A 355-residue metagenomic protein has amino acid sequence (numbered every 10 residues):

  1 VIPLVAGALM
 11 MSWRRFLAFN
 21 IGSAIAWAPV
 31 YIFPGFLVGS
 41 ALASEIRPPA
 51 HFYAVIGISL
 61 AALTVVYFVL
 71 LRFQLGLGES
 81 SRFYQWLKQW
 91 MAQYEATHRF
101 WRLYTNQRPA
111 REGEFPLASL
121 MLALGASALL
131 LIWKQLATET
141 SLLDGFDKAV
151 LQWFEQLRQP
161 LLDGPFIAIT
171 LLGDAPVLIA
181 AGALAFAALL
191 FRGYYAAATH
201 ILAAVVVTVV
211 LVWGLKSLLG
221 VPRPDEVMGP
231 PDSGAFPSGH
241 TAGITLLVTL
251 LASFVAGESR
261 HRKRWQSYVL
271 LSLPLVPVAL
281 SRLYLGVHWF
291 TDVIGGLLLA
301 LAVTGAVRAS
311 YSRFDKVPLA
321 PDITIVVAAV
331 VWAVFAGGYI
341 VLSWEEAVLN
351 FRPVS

Functional and structural regions predicted by a protein language model:
V1, V5, A137-E155, L162 (+2 more regions): Membrane-interface loops
P3, A8-P34, D225-R352: Membrane-embedded catalytic cores of phosphoryl/pyrophosphoryl-handling enzymes
R14-F19, H51-I58, L117-A118, A196-A204 (+2 more regions): Alpha-helical transmembrane segments of integral membrane proteins
I25, P29-L77, S119: Transmembrane helix-loop-helix hairpins in multi-pass inner-membrane proteins
S44-G57, A110-L117, A168, L319-D322 (+1 more regions): Interfacial loop-to-helix junctions that mark the boundaries of transmembrane helices in multi-pass membrane
A54-R72, S119-W133, G182-A188, A329-V341: Hydrophobic core of alpha-helical transmembrane segments in multi-pass integral membrane proteins
G76-P176, A181, L218-M228, L349-S355: N-terminal transmembrane-helix/juxtamembrane module of multi-pass inner/ER membrane proteins
A126-T138, L211-G220, S281-R282, V334-W344: C-terminal TM-helix exit segments that contain a strictly Trp-centered aromatic cap at the helix terminus
